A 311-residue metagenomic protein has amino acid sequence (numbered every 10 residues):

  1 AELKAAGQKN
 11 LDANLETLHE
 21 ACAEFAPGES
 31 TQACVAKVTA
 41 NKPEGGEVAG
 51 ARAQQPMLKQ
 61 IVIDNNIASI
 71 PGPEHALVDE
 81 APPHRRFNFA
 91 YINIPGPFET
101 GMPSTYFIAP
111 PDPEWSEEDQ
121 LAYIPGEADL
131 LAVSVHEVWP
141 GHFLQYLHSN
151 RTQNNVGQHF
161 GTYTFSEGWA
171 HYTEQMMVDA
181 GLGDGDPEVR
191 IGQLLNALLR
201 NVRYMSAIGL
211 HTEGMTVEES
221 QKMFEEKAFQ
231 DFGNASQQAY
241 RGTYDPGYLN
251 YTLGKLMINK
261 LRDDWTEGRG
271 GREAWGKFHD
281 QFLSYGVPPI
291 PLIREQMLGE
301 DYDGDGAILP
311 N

Functional and structural regions predicted by a protein language model:
A1-Q32: Structured, charged N-terminal subsegments at the starts of enzyme catalytic cores and at intra-chain domain/subunit
K9-E16, C34-N311: Long, His/Glu/Asp-enriched segments that create or flank divalent metal/ion-associated functional microenvironments
